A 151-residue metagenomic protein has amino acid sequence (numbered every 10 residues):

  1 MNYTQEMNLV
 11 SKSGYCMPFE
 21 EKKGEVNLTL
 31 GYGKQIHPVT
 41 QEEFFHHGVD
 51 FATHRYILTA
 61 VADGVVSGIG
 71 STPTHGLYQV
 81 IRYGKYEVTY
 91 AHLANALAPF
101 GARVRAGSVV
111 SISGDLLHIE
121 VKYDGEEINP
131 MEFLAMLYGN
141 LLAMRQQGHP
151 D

Functional and structural regions predicted by a protein language model:
M1-L77, R105-A106, A143-R145, H149-D151: Surface-exposed, glycine-biased beta-strand/turn segments
L28, L77-R82, F100-D151: Conserved, short, structured surface segments that act as functional micro-motifs
F44-H47, A60-L97, D115-V121: Zn2+-dependent peptidoglycan hydrolase active-site motif and core
Y56, Y86-E87, E126: Short acidic/polar mixed-charge low-complexity motifs
